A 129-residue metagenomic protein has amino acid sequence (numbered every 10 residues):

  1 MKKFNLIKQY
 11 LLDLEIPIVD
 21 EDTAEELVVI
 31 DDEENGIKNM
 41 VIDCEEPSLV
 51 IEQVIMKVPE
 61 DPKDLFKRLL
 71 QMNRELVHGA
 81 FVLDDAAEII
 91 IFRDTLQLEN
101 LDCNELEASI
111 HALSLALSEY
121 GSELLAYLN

Functional and structural regions predicted by a protein language model:
M1-I37, E75, V82-L83: Charge-rich, low-complexity N-terminal segments
Y10, L14, R68-L76, S109-E123: Conserved short hydrophobic interaction patches
T23, E45-P47, A86-A87: Short strand-connecting beta-turns/loops that link adjacent beta-strands
N35-N39, E99-N100: Short, charged/polar, Gly/Pro-enriched secondary-structure boundary elements
K38-M56: A short acidic-to-branched-hydrophobic micro-motif
I42-P47, N104-A112: Extended Gly/Ser/Thr-rich low-complexity repeat segments, especially those forming or decorating extracellular
V50-I89, T95: Short, internal acidic amphipathic alpha-helical interface segments that mediate docking to partner proteins
V82-A108, L115, S122-N129: Well-ordered alpha/beta subsegment
